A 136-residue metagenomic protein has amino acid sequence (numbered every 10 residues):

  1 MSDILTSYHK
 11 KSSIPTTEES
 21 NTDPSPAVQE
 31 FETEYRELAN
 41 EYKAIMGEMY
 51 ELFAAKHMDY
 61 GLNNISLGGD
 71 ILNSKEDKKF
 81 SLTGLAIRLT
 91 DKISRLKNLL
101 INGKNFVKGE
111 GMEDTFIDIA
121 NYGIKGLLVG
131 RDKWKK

Functional and structural regions predicted by a protein language model:
S2-K136: Intrinsically disordered, low-complexity regulatory regions that flank transcription factor DNA-binding cores
